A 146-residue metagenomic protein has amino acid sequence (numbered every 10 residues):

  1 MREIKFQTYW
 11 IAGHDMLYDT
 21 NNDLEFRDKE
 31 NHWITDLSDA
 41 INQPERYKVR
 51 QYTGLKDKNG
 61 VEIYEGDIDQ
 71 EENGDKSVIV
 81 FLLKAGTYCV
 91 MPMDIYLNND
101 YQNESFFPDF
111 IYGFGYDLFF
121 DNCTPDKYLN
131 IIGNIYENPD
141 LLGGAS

Functional and structural regions predicted by a protein language model:
M1-S146: Secondary-structure transition motif
